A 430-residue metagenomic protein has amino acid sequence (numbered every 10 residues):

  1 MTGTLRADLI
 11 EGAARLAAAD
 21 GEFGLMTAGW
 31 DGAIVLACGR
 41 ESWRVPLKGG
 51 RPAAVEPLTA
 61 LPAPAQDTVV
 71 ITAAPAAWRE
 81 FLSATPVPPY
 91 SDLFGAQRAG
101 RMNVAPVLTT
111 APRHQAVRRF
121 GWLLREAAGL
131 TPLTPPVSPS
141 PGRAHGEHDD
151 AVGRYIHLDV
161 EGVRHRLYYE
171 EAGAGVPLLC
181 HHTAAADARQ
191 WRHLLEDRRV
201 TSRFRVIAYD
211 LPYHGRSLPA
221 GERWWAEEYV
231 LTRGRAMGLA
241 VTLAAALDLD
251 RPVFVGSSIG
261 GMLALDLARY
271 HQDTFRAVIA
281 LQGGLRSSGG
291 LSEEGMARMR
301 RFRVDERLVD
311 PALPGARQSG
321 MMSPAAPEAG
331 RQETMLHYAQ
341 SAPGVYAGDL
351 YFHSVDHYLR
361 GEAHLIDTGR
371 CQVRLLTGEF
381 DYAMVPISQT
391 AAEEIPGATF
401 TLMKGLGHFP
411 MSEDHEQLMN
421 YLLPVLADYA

Functional and structural regions predicted by a protein language model:
M1-G146: Feature captures hydrophobic
E161-R223: Conserved HGGG/HGGXW glycine-rich cap/lid loop of the alpha/beta-hydrolase fold
G162, A208-V255, N420: Active-site loop/oxyanion-hole signature of alpha/beta-hydrolase fold enzymes
L265, R269-Y270, T274-L308: Flexible "cap/lid" loop of the alpha/beta hydrolase fold
G289-E294, L308-D367: Conserved alpha/beta-hydrolase catalytic His-Asp/Glu region
G369, L375-T377: Short beta-strand/loop motif that positions the catalytic acidic residue of the alpha/beta-hydrolase fold
Y382-I387: Conserved alpha/beta-hydrolase "acid-adjacent" motif
A398-A430: Catalytic active-site module of serine/aspartate enzymes centered on a nucleophile-bearing elbow/loop
